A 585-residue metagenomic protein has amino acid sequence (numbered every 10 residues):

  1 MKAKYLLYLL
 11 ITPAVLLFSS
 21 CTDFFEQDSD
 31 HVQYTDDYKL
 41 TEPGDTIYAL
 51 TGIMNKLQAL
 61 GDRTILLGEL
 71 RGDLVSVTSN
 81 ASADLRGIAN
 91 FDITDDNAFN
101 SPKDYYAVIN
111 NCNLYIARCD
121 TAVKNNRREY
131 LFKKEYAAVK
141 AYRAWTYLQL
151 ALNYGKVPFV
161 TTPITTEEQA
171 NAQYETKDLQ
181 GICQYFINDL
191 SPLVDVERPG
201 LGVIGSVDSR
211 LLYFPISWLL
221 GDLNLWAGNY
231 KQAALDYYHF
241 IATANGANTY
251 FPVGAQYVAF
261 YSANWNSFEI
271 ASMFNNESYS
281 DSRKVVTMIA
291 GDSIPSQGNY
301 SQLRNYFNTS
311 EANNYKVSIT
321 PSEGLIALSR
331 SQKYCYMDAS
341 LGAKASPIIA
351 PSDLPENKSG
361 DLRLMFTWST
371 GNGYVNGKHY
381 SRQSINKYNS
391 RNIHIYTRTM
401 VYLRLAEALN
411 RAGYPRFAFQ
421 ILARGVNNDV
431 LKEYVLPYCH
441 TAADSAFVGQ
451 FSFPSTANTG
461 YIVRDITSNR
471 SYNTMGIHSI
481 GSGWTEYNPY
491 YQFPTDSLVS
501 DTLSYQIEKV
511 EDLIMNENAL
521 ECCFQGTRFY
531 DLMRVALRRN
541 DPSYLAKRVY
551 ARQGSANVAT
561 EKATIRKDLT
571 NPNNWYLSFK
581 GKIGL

Functional and structural regions predicted by a protein language model:
M1-H31: Bacterial Sec-dependent N-terminal signal peptides
C21-L70, Y544, R552-L585: Membrane-proximal, proline-rich intrinsically disordered regions
I47-Y48, S82-Y154, Y174-G181, S191-V203 (+4 more regions): Conserved, well-structured interaction surfaces
A151-P158, W226-N229, G413: Short coil/turn linking the two alpha-helices of tandem helical-hairpin repeats
L179-I182, V196-I204, N248-N276, I348 (+3 more regions): Surface-exposed intrinsically disordered loops and tails
G246-K432, A443-F447, E511, C522 (+1 more regions): Elongated scaffold/linker segments in the mid-to-C-terminal portions of large proteins
